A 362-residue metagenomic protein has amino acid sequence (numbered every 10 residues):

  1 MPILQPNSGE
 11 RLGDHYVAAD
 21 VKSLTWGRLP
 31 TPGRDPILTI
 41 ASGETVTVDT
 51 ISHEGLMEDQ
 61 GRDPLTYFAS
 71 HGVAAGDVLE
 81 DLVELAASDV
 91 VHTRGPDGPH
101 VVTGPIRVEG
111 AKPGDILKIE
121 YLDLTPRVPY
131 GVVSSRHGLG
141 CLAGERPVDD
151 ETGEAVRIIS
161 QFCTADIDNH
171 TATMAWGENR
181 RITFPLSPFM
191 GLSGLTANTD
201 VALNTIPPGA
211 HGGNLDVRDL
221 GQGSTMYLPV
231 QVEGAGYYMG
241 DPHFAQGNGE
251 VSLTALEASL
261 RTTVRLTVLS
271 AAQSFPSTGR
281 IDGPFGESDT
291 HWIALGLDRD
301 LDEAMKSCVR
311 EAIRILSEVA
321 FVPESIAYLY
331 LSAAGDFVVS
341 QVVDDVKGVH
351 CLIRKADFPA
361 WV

Functional and structural regions predicted by a protein language model:
P2-P6, G76-E109, D149-R180, S259-D302 (+1 more regions): Glycine- and charge-enriched low-complexity intrinsically disordered segments
H15-R94: N-terminal, Lys/Arg-enriched amphipathic/low-complexity engagement segments that precede the first folded domain
V48, I116-I119, L228: A generic structural signal for residues embedded in beta-strands
H53-L65, L124-S135, G234-F244, S340-V343: Short, Lys/Arg- and Gly-enriched loop/turn segments at beta-strand edges
E84-V90, R94-E109, I116-L220: Intrinsically disordered, low-complexity linker/loop segments enriched in Gly/Pro and charged/polar residues
T183-R299, I313: Conserved mixed alpha/beta catalytic, RNA-binding, or beta-rich assembly cores of soluble enzyme, regulatory
I293-F321, S325-V362: C-terminal alpha-helical interaction appendages
